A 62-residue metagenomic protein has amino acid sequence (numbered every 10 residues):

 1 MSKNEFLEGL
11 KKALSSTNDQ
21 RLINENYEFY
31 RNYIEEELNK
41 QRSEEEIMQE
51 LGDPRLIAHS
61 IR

Functional and structural regions predicted by a protein language model:
M1-R62: Soluble N-terminal domains of membrane-associated systems
